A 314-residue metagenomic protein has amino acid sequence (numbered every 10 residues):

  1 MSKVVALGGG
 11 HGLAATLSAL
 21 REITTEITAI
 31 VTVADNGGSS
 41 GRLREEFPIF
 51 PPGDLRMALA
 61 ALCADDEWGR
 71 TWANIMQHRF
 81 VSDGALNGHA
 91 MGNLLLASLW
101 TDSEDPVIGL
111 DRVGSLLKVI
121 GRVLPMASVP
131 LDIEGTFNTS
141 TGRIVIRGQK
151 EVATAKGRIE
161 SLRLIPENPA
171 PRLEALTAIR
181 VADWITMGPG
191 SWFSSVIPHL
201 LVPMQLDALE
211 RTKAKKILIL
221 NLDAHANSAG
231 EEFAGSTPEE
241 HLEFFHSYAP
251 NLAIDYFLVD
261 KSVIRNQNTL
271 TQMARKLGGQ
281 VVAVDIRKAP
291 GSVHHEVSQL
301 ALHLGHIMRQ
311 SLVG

Functional and structural regions predicted by a protein language model:
M1-V4: Extreme N-terminal starter segment of soluble prokaryotic enzymes
L7-G8, V31-T32, G188, I219-N221 (+1 more regions): Short beta-strand segments
H11-G12: Hydrophobic/small residue at the entry helix of a nucleotide-binding pocket
S18-I23, A29-F50, A153-K156, P171-R172 (+4 more regions): Conserved phosphate- and dinucleotide-binding cores of soluble alpha/beta proteins, encompassing both enzyme active
T32-G157, R309: Electropositive, gly/pro-rich neighborhoods at or near active sites that engage anionic ligands
V33-G37, V129-L131, D223-A224, K261-V263 (+1 more regions): Glycine-rich beta-alpha junction loops
E134-G135, T139-P203: Internal active-site segments that recognize and position negatively charged phosphoryl groups and nucleotide moieties
A234-G314: C-terminal functional extensions of proteins
